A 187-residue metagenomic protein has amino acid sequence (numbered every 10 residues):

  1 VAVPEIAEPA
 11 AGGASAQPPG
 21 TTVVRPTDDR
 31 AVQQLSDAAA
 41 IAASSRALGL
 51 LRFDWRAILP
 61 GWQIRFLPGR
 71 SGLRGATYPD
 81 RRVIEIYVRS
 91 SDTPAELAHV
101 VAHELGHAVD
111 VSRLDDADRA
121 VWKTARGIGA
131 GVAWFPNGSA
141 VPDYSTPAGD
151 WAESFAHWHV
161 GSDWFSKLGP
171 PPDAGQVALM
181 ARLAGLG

Functional and structural regions predicted by a protein language model:
V1-L35: N-terminal low-complexity, Pro/Thr-rich disordered segments that flank secretion/membrane-targeting signals
T21-R81: Auxiliary, metal-adjacent structural segments of Zn-dependent hydrolase domains
Q34-S45, S91-V100, P142-T146, D150 (+1 more regions): Soluble non-cytosolic domains of exported or imported proteins
D54-L67, A117-A120, D163-P172: Surface-exposed patches in mature extracellular/periplasmic domains of secreted proteins
G61-V101, L105, V111: Active-site scaffold of zinc-dependent metalloenzymes
Y78, A117-I128: A structural motif
L105-V121: Catalytic Zn2+-binding segment of zinc metalloproteases
A125-G187: Metalloprotease/metallohydrolase-associated module, dominated by Zn2+-dependent proteases
